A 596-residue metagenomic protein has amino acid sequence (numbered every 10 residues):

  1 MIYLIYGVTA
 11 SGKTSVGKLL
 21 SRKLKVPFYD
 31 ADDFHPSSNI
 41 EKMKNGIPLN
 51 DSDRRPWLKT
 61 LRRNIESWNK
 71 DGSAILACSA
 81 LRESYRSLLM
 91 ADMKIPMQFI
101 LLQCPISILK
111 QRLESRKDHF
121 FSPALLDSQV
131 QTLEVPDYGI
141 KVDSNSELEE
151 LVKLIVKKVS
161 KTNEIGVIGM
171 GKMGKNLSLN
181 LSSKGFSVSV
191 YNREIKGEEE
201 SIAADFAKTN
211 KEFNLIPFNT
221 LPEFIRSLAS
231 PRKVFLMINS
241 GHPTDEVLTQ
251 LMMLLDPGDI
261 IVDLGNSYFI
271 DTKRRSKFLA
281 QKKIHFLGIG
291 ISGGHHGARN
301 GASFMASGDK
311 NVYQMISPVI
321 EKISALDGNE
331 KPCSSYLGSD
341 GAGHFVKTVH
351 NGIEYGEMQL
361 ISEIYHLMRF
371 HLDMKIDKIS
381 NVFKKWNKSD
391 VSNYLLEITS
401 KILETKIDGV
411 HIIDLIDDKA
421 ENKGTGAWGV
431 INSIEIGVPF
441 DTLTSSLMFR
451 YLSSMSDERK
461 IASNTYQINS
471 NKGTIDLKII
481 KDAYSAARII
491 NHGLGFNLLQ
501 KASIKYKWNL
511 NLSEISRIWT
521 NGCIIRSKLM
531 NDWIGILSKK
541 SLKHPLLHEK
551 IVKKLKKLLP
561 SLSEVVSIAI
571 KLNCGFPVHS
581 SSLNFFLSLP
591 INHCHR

Functional and structural regions predicted by a protein language model:
I2-A10, S15-K18, K161-N219, E223-R226 (+3 more regions): NAD(P)+-binding Rossmann beta1-loop-alpha1 motif at the extreme N-terminus of oxidoreductases
K18-R63: Conserved substrate/cofactor phosphate-moiety recognition/catalytic segment in nucleotide-dependent phosphotransferases
S52-K94: Glycine-rich phosphate-binding loop used to anchor ATP phosphates in small-molecule kinases, encompassing both
M93-R112: Conserved phosphate-donor/acceptor-positioning beta-strand/loop module used by diverse small-molecule
E114-L154: Small-molecule kinase domains that catalyze NTP-dependent phosphoryl transfer to phosphate-bearing small molecules
I165, D245-V247, I260-V262, S267-S380 (+2 more regions): Rossmann-fold dinucleotide-binding core
H344, R369-M374, N381, S389-E458 (+3 more regions): Interdomain hinge/lid region at the active-site interface of Rossmann-like NAD(P)-dependent oxidoreductases
K385-W386, S503-L537: Small-residue-rich helix-loop
